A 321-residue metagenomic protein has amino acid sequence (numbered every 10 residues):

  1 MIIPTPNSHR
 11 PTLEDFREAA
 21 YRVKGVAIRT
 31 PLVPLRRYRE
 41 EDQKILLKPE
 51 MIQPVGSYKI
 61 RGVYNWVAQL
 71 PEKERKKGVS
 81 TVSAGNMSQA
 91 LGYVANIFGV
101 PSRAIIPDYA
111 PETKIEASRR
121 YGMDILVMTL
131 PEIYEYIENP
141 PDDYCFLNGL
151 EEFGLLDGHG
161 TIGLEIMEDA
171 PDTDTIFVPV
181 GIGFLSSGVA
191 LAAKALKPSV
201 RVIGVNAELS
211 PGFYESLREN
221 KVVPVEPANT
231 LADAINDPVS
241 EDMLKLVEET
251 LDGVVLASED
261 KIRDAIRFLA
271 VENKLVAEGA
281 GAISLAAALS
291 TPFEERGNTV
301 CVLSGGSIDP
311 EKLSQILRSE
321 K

Functional and structural regions predicted by a protein language model:
M1-K321: PLP-dependent amino-acid enzyme catalytic core
